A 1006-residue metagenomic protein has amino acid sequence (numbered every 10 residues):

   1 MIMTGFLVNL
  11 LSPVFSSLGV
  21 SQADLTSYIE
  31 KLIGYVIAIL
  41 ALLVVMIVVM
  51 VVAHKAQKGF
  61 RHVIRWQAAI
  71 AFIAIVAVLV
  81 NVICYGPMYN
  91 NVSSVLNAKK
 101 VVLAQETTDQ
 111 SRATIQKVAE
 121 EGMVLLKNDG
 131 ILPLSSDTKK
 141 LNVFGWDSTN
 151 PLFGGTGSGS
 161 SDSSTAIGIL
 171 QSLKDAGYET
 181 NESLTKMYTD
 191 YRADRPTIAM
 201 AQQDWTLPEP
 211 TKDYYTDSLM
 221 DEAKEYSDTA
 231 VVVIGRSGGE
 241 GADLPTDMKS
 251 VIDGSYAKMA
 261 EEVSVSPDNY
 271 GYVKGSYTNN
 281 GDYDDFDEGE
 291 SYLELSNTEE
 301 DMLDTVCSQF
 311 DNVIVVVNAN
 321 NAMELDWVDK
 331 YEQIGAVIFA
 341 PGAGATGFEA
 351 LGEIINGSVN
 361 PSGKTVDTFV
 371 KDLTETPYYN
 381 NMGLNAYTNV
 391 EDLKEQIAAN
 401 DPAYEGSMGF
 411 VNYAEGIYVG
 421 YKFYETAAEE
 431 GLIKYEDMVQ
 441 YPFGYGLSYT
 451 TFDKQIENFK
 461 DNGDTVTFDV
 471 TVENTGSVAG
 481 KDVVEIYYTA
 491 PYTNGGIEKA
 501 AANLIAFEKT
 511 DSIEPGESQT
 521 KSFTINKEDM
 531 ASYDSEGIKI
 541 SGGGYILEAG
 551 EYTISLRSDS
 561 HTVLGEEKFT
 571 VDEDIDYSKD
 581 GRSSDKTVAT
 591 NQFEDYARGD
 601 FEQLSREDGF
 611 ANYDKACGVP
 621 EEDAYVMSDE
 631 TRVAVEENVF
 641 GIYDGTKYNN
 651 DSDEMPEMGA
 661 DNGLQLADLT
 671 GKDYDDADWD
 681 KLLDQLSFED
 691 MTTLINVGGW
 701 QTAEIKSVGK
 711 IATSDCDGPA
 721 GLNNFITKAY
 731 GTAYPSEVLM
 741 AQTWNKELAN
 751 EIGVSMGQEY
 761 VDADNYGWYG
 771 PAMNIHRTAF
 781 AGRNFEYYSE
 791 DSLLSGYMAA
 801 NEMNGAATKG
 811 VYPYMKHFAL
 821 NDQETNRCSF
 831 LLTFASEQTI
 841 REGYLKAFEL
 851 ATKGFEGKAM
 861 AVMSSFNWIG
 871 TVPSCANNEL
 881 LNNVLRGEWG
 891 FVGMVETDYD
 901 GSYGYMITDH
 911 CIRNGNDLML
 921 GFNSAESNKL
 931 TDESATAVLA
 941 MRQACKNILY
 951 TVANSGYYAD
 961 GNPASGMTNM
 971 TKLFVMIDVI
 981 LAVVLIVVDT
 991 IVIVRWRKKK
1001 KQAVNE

Functional and structural regions predicted by a protein language model:
M1-G537, S541, Y545-S555, D559-S560 (+1 more regions): Glycoside hydrolase catalytic-domain context in secreted enzymes
T562-S584: Short beta-strand elements
